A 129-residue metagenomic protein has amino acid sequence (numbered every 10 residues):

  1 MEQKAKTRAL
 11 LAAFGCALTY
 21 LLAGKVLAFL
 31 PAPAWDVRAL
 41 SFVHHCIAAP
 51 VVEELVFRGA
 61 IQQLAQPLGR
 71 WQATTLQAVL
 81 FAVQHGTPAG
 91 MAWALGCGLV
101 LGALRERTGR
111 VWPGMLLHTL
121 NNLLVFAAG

Functional and structural regions predicted by a protein language model:
M1-L10, L64, L68: Membrane-helix interface linkers and caps
A13-A28, W35-G129: Transmembrane helix-loop-helix hairpins at the membrane interface of multi-pass integral membrane proteins
